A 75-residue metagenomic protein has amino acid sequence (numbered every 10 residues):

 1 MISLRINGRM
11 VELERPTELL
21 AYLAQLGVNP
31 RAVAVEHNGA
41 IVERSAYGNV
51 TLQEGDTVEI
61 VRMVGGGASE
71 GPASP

Functional and structural regions predicted by a protein language model:
M1-P75: Ubiquitin-like/PB1-type beta-grasp interaction modules and other compact soluble beta-rich domains
